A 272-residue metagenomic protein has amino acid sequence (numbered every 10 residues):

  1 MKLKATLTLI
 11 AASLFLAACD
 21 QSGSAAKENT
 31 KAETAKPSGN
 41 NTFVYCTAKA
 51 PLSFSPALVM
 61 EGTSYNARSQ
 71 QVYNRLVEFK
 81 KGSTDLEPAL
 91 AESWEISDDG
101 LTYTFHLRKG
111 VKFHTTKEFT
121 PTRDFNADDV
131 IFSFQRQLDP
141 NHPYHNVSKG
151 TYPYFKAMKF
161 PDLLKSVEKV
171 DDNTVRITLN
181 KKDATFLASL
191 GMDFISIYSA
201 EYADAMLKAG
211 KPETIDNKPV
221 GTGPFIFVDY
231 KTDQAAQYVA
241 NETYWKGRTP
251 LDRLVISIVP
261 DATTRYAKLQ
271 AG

Functional and structural regions predicted by a protein language model:
M1-L7: Bacterial N-terminal signal peptides that target proteins for export
L16-A18: C-terminal motif of bacterial Sec signal peptides marking the signal peptidase cleavage site
D20-S22: Bacterial signal peptide processing site
G39-A50, E92, T102-F105, V130-S133 (+4 more regions): Short, well-ordered beta-strand elements
C46-D98, Q135, H142, V220: N-terminal lobe/hinge region of extracytoplasmic solute-binding protein
E92-P143, R176, K268: Aromatic- and charge-enriched surface segment that lines or borders ligand/interaction sites
L138-D139, P143-A203: Surface-exposed binding/hinge segments that line and control ligand-binding clefts or catalytic entry sites
E213-D216, A240-G272: Ligand-site clamp/hinge motif
